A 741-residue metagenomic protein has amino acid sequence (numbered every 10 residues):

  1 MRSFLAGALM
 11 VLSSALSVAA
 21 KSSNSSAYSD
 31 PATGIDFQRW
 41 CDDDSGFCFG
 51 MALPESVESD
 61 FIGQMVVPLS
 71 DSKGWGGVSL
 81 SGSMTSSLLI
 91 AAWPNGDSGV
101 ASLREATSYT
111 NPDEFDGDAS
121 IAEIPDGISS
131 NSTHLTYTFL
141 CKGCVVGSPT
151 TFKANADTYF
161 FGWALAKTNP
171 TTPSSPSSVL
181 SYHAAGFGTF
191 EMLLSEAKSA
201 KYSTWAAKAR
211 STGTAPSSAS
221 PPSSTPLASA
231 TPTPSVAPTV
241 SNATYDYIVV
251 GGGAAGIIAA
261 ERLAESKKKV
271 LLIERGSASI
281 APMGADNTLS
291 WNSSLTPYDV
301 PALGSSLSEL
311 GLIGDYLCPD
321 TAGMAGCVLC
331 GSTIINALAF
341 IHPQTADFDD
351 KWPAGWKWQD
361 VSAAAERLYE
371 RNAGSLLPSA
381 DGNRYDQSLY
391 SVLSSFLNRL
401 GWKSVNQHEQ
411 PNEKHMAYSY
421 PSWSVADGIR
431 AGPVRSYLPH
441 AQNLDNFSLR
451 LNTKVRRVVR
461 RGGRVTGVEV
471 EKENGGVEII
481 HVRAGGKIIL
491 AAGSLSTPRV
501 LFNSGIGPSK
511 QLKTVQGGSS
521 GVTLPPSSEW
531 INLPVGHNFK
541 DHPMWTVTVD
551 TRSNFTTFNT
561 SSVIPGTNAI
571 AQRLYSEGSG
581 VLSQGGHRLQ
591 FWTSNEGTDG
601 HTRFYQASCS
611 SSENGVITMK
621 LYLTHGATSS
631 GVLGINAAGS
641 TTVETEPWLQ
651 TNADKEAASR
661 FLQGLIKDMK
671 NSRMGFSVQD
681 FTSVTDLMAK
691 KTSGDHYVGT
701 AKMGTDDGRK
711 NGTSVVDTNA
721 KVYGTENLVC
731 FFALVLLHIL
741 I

Functional and structural regions predicted by a protein language model:
M1-Y28: Fungal secretory targeting signals
A20-A228: Extracellular-facing/secreted segment signature in eukaryotic proteins
T244-L272: N-terminal Rossmann-like FAD-binding beta1-loop-alpha1 element of flavoenzymes
R262-E265, K269-V270, G276-N287, V458 (+1 more regions): Glycine-rich loop(s) and the adjacent beta-strand/alpha-helix scaffold that form part
W291-R399, M619-L649: Redox-cofactor-proximal catalytic regions of oxidoreductases
D347-R457, V465: Conserved redox-cofactor binding core of oxidoreductases
L451, R456-R461, G664-L737: A glycine-rich dinucleotide-binding beta-alpha-beta segment and adjacent secondary-structure elements that constitute
P543-K655, G699, A733, L737: FAD cofactor-binding and catalytic pocket of flavoenzymes
